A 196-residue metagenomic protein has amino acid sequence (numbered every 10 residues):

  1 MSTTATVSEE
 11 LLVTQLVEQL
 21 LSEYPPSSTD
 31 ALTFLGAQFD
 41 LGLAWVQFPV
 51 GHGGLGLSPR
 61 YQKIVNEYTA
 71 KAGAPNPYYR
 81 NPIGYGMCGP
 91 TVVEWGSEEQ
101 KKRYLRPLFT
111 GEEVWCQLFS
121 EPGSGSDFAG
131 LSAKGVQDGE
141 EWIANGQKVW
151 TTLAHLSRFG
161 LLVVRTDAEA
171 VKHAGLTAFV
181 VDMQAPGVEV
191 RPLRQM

Functional and structural regions predicted by a protein language model:
M1-I83, V93-E94, E99-R103, P107-T110: Amphipathic, small/basic residue-rich leader segments at the start of a protein or domain
T3-T4, V188-M196: Glycine-rich beta->alpha junctions and the first turn(s) of the following alpha-helix
G89-W95, Q117, A129: Flexible, glycine-rich active-site loops centered on histidine and acidic residues that chelate a metal or position
Y104, L131, V149, R191-Q195: Short beta-alpha junctions and helix-cap segments that line functional grooves
G111-F119: A short, Trp-centered hydrophobic/proline-enriched beta-strand micro-motif
S124-D127, W142: Hydrophobic, small-residue-rich alpha-helical packing segments that form membrane-like cores
A133-V136: A structural signal for short hydrophobic beta-strand segments in well-ordered beta-sheet cores
E141, N145-R191: A short core secondary-structure module
